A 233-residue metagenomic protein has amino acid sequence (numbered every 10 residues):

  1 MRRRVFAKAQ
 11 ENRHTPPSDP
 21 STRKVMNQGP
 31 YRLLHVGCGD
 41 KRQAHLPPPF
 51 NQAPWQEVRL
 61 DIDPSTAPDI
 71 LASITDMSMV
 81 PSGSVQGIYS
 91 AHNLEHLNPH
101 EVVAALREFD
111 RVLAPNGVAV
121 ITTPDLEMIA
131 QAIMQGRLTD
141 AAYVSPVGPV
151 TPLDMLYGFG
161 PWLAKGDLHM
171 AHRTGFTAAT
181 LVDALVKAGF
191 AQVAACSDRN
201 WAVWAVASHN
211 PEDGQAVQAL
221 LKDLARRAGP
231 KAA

Functional and structural regions predicted by a protein language model:
M1-P30: Class I SAM-dependent methyltransferase Rossmann-like catalytic core, especially the SAM/SAH-binding loop
Y31, S82-G83, A188: Structured loop/turn residues at beta-strand edges in well-structured enzyme cores
Y31-M77: Class I SAM-dependent methyltransferase SAM/SAH-binding core
V58, I70, Y89, A119-V120: Conserved Rossmann-like nucleotide-binding pocket used by diverse enzymes that bind dinucleotide cofactors
A72-I88: A short acidic, Gly/Pro-enriched loop at the edge of an enzyme's catalytic core that lines a small-molecule cofactor
G87-N93, V102: A short beta-strand submotif of the Rossmann-like class I SAM-dependent methyltransferase core that lines
H96-L97: A short His-aromatic
E101-A104, E108, V112-A114, V118-A232: S-adenosyl-L-methionine-dependent methyltransferase catalytic module, highlighting the catalytic core
